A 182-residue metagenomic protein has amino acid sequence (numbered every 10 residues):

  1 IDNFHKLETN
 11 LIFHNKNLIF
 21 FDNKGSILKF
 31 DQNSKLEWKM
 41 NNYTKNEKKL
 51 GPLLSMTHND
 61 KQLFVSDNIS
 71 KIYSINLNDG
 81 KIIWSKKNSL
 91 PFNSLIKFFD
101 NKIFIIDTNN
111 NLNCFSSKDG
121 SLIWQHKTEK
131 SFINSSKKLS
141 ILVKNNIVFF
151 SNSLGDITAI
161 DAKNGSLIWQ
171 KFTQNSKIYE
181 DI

Functional and structural regions predicted by a protein language model:
I1-N15, L36-D60, K81-D100, L122-N145 (+1 more regions): Extracytoplasmic beta-rich repeat domains
F4, S89-L90, N109-N110, N152-L154: Short beta->alpha connector loops
N15, D22-N23, D67-N68, D107-T108 (+1 more regions): Structural signature of WD-repeat beta-propellers
F21, V65-S66, N88, F92 (+2 more regions): Conserved short hydrophobic patches within well-ordered secondary structure
D31-K35, N76-G80, S116-G120, D161-N164: Short loop/turn segments that connect beta-strands within beta-propeller blades
